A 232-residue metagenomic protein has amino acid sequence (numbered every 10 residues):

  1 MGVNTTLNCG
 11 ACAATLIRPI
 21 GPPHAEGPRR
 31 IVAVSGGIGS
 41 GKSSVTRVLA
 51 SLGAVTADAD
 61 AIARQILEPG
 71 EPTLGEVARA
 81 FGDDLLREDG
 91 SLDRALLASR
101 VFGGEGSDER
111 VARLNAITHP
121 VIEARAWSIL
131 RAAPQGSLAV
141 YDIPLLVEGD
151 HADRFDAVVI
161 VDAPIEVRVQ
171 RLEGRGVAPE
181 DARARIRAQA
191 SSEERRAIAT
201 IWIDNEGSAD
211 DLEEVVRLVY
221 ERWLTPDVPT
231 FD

Functional and structural regions predicted by a protein language model:
G2-P19, E26, W127-L130, P134 (+2 more regions): C-terminal accessory "lid"/substrate-recognition subdomains
R18-A54, A59-A61: Walker A (P-loop) phosphate-binding motif
I31, A54-T56, L138, A152 (+2 more regions): Hydrophobic "anchor" residues on beta-strands that sit immediately upstream of conserved functional sites
I31, T46, A59, L74-A78 (+6 more regions): A general structural signal for well-ordered alpha-helical segments in protein cores
V55, A61, A157, T200-I201: Well-ordered beta-strand positions
A61-L138: ATP-dependent small-molecule kinase phosphotransfer cores that center on conserved nucleotide phosphate-binding segments
E76, A124-A133, L138-G174: ATP-dependent NMP and nucleoside kinases share a basic, alpha-helical "lid"
A152-R154, Q170-D232: Small-molecule kinase domains that catalyze NTP-dependent phosphoryl transfer to phosphate-bearing small molecules
